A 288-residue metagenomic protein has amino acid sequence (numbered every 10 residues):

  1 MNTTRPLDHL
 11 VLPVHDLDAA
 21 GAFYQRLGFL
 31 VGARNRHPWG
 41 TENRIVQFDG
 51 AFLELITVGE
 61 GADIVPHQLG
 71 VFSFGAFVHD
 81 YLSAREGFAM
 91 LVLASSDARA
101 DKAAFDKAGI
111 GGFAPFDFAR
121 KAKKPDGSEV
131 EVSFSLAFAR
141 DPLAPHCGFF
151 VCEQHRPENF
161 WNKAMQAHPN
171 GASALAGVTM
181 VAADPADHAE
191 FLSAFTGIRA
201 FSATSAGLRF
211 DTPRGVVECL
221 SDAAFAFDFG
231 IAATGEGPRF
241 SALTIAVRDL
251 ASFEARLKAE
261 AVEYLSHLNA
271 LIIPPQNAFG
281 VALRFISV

Functional and structural regions predicted by a protein language model:
M1-L7, P13-G32, F48-D117, K123-V288: Glyoxalase I/VOC metalloenzyme domain signal
P38-E42, H267-N269: Short acidic/glycine-enriched loop/turn segments that link adjacent beta-strands
R44-V46: Short beta-strand scaffold segments in enzyme catalytic cores
